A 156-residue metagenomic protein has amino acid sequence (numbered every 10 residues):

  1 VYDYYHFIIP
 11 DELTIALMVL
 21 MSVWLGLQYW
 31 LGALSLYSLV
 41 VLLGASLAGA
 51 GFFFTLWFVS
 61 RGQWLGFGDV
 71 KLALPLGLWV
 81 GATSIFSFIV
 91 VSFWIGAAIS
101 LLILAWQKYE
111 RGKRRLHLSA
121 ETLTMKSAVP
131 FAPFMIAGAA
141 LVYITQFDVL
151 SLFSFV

Functional and structural regions predicted by a protein language model:
V1-V156: A membrane-topology feature that recognizes alpha-helical transmembrane segments and their immediate juxtamembrane
